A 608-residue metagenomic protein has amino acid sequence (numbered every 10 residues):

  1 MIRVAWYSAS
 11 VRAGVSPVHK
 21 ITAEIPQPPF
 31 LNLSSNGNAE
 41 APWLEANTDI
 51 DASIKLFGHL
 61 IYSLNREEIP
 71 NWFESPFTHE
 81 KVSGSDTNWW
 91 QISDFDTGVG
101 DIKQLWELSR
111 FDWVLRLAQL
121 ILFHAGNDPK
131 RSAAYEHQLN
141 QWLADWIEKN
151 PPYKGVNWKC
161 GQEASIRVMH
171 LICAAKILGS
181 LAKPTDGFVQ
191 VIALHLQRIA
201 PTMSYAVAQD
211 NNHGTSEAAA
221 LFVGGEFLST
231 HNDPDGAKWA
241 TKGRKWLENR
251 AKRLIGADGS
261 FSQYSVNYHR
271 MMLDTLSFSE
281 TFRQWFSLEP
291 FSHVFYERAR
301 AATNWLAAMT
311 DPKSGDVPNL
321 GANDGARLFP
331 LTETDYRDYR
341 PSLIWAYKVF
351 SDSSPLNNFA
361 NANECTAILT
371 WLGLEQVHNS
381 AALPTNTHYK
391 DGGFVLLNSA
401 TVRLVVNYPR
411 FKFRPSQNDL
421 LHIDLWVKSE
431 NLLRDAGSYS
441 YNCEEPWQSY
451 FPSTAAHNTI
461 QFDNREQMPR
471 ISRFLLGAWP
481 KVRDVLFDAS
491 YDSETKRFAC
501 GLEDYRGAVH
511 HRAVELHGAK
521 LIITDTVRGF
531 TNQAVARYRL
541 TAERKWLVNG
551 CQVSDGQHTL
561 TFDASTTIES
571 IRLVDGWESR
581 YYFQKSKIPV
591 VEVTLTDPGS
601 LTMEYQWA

Functional and structural regions predicted by a protein language model:
I2-D96, K103-L108, A125-G126: Extended, charge-enriched "interface" segments that sit outside catalytic cores
S8-S10, V15-L33, H422-I423, V427-N442 (+1 more regions): Acidic-aromatic substrate-binding/catalytic surfaces of carbohydrate-active enzymes
E74, L115, N398-S399, N407-Y408 (+5 more regions): Pocket-edge structural micro-motifs
S83-R300: Aromatic-lined, polymer-binding surfaces characteristic of secreted/periplasmic polysaccharide-degrading enzymes
K103, L108-R110, F394, L420-H422 (+4 more regions): Extracellular structured ligand-interaction cores
S165, N323, P330-T332, Y336 (+2 more regions): CBM-like, beta-strand-rich accessory domains located in the C-terminal region of large, secreted polysaccharide-active
H195, N211-H213, Y268-H269, R414-H422 (+2 more regions): Histidine-centered active-site/metal-ligand motif
S260, Y264-R434, D488-R497, D504 (+1 more regions): Carbohydrate-active enzyme catalytic cores, enriched for enzymes that act on polyanionic acidic polysaccharides
